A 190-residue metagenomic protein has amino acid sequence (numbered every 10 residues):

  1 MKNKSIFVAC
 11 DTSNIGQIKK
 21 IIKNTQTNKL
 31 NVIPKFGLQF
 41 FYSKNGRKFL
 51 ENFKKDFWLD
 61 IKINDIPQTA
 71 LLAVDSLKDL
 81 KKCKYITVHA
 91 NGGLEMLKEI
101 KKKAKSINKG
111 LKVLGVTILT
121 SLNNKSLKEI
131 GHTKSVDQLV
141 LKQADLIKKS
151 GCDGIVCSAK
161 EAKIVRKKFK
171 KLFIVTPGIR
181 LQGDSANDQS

Functional and structural regions predicted by a protein language model:
M1-Q26: N-terminal glycine-rich anion-binding loop in soluble enzyme alpha/beta folds
K2-N3, T69-G154, S158-A162, K168-K171 (+2 more regions): Conserved anion-binding
V8, P34, K62, I86 (+2 more regions): Conserved, mostly hydrophobic/aromatic
I21, T25, F49-F53, L77 (+2 more regions): Generic structural signal for hydrophobic
N24-F36, S150: Catalytic domains of carbohydrate-active enzymes, especially glycoside hydrolases
V32-Y85: Metabolite-binding pocket within alpha/beta catalytic cores that recognizes anionic/polar moieties
